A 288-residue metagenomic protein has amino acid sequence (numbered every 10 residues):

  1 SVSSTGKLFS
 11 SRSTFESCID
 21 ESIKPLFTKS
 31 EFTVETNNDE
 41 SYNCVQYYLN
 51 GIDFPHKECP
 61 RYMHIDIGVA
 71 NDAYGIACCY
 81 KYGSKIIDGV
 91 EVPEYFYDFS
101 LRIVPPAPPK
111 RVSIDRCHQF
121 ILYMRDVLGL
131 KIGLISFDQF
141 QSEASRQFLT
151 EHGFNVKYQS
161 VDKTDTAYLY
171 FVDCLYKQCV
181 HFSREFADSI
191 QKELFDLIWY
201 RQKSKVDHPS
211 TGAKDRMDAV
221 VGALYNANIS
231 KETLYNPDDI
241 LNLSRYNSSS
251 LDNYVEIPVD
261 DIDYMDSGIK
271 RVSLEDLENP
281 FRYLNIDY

Functional and structural regions predicted by a protein language model:
S1-H64: ATPase catalytic-site recognition across NTP-hydrolyzing enzymes
S3, H56-P60, V69-A73, V127-I132 (+3 more regions): Short, well-ordered loop/turn elements at secondary-structure boundaries
T5-L8, E16-C18, V69-Y74, S84-I86 (+3 more regions): Flexible loop/turn segments at secondary-structure boundaries
T14, I67-A70, K81-S84, V104-P109 (+5 more regions): Short, glycine-/Ser/Thr-/acidic-enriched flexible segments
P25-K29, T33-V34, V90, E94 (+6 more regions): ASCE RecA-like P-loop NTPase motor cores that couple ATP hydrolysis to mechanical translocation on nucleic acids
Y42-F54, D72, C78-I135: Nucleic-acid-processing active sites and adjacent nucleic-acid-binding tracks, predominantly divalent metal-dependent
Y62-D66, G75-C78, L134-S136, D218-V221: Structured core elements
C78, E143, Q147-T150, N155-N279 (+1 more regions): C-terminal nuclease/phosphodiesterase catalytic domains that cleave nucleic-acid phosphodiester bonds
